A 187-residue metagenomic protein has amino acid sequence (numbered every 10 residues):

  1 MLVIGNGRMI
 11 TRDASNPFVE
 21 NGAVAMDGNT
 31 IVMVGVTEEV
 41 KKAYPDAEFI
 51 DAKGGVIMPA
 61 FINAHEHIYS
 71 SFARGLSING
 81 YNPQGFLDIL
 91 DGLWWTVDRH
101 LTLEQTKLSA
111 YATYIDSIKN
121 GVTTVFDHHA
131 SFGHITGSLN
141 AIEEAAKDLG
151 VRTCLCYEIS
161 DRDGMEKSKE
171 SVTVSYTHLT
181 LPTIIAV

Functional and structural regions predicted by a protein language model:
M1-A43, V56-I57: N-terminal metal-binding scaffold of metallo-dependent hydrolase/deaminase domains
L2-N6, K41-D88, E104, Y111 (+1 more regions): Replace "His-x-His-based motif
R12, H67, A130: Flexible loop residues that form catalytic and substrate-binding hotspots at small-molecule/glycan-binding clefts
T30, T183-I184: Generic short N-terminal amphipathic or hydrophobic helices
F72-T106, R162-Y176: Active-site gating loops and adjacent loop-to-helix segments of metal-dependent hydrolytic enzymes
A110-M165: Divalent metal-dependent hydrolysis catalytic cores, especially in the metallo-beta-lactamase
T177-T183: Conserved small/polar residues in nucleotide/adenosyl-binding loops
